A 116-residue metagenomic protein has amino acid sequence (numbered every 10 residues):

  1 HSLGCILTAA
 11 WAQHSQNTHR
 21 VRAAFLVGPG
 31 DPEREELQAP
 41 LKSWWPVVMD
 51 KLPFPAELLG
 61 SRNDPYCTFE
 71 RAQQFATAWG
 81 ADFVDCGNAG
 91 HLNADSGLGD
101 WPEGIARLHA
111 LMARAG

Functional and structural regions predicted by a protein language model:
H1-A9: Gly/Ala-rich beta-loop-alpha elbow adjacent to hydrolase catalytic centers
A10-H14: Active-site signature of alpha/beta-hydrolase-fold catalytic machinery across serine- and Asp/Cys-nucleophile hydrolases
A24-R34: Active-site nucleophile loop of the alpha/beta-hydrolase fold
K42-P55, P102, A106-G116: Conserved serine/cysteine hydrolase catalytic core
L52-P53, E57-G60, D64: Short beta-strand/loop motif that positions the catalytic acidic residue of the alpha/beta-hydrolase fold
P65-R71: Conserved alpha/beta-hydrolase "acid-adjacent" motif
A89-W101: Catalytic histidine-centered segment of alpha/beta-hydrolase-like enzymes
